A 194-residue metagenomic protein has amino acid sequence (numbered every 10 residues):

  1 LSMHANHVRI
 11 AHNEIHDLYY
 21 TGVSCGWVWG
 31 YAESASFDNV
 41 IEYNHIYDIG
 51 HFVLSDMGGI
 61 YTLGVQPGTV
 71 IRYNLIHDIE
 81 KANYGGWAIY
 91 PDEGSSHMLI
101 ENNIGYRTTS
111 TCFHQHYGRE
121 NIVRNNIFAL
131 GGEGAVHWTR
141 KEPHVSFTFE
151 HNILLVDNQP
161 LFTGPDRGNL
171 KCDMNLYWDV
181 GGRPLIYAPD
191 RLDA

Functional and structural regions predicted by a protein language model:
L1-A194: Glycine- and acidic/polar-rich repeat regions and solenoidal domains
